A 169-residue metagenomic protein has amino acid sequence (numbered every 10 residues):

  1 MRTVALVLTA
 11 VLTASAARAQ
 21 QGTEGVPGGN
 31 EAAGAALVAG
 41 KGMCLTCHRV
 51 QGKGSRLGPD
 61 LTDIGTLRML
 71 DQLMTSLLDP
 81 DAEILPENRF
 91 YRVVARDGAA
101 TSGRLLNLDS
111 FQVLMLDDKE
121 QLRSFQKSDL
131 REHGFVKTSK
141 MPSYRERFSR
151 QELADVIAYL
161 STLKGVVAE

Functional and structural regions predicted by a protein language model:
A5-A14: Bacterial N-terminal signal peptides
A16-A19: Boundary at the C-terminal end of the N-terminal hydrophobic targeting segment
G22-V26, D60-T62: Multi-bladed beta-propeller domains
V26-Q51: Sequence/structural segment immediately N-terminal to covalent heme-attachment motifs in c-type and related
A32-A36, L45, D71, T75 (+2 more regions): Solvent-exposed, polar/charged alpha-helical surfaces in well-ordered, non-transmembrane soluble domains, broadly
V38, H48, L78, L160-K164: Protein kinase-like catalytic domain
K53-D79, I84, F90-F135, K140-Y144: Gly/Gly-Pro-rich "capping" loops immediately C-terminal to redox-active cysteine motifs in periplasmic/lumenal
Y144-E169: Long, low-complexity intrinsically disordered regions
